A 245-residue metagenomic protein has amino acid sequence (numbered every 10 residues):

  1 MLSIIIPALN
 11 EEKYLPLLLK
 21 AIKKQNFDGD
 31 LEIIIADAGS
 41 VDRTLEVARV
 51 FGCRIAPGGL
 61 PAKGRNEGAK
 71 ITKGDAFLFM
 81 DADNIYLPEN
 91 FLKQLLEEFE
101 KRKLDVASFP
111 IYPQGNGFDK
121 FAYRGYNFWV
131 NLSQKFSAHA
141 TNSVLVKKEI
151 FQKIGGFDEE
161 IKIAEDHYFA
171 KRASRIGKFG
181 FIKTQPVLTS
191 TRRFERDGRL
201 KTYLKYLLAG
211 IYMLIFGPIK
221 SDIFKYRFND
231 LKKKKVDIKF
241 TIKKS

Functional and structural regions predicted by a protein language model:
K13-P16, D42-V50: Acidic helix N-cap motif at the loop->helix transition within catalytic regions of sugar-transfer enzymes
K20-D30: Short, acidic, metal-binding catalytic loop of nucleotide-sugar glycosyltransferases
D37-L45, N84-I85: A conserved acidic beta->alpha catalytic loop
P57-T72: Glycine-rich, basic loop-to-helix element that forms the pyrophosphate-binding segment of sugar-nucleotide handling
F77: Short aromatic/hydrophobic "clamp" motif used to bind/position activated sugar donors
E89-F118: Conserved donor NDP-sugar-binding/catalytic core segment of glycosyltransferases
I111-G117, N127-V146: A recurrent flexible, glycine/aromatic-enriched loop bordering the glycosyltransferase active site that acts as
I163-F169: Acidic donor-binding loop at a coil-to-helix junction in glycosyltransferase catalytic cores that engages
